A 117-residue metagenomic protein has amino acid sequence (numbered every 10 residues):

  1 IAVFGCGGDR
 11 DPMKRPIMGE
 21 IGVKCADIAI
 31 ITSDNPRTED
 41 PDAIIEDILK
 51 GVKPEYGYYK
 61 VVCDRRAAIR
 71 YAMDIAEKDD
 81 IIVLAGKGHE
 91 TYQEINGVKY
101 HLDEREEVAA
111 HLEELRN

Functional and structural regions predicted by a protein language model:
I1-N117: ATP-dependent carboxylate-amine ligase
